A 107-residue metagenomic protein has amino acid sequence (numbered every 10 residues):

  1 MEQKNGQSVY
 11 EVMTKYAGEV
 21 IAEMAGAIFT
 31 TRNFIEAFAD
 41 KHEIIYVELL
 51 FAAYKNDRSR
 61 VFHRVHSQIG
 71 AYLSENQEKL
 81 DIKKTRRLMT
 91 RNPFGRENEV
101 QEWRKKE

Functional and structural regions predicted by a protein language model:
M1-E23, R32, A37-E107: Phospho-regulated, low-complexity intrinsically disordered regions of nuclear gene-regulatory and chromatin-associated
A27: Flexible coil/turn residues that form the inter-helical turn or adjacent wing/linker of helix-turn-helix
